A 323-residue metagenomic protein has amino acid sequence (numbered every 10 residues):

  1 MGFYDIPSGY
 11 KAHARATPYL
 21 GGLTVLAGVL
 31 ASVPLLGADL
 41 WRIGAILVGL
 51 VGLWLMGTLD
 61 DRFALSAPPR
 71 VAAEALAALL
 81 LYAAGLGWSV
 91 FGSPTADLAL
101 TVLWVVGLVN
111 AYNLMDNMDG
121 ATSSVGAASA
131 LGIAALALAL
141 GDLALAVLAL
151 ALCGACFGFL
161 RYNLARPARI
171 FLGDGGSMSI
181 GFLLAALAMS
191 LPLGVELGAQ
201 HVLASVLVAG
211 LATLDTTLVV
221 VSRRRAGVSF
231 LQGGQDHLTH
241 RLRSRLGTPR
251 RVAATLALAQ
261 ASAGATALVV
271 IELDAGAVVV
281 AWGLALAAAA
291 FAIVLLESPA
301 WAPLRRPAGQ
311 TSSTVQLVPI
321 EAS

Functional and structural regions predicted by a protein language model:
M1-P18, L218-R250: Cytosolic, membrane-interface loops and tails of multi-pass inner-membrane proteins
M1-T216: "…together with the soluble PPM/PP2C metallo-phosphatase catalytic core" -> "…together with the soluble PPM/PP2C
V29, A78-L79, A263-G264, L286-A290: Hydrophobic core segments of alpha-helical transmembrane domains in multi-pass membrane transport and ion-translocation
S66, D116, G247-T248, A275: A helix-boundary/kink motif common to multi-pass secondary transporters, especially Major Facilitator Superfamily
S244-A265, I271: Alpha-helical transmembrane segments of integral membrane proteins, especially multi-pass inner/plasma-membrane
A265-G283: Extracellular/periplasmic helix-loop-helix junctions in multi-pass membrane proteins
A292-G309: Membrane-interface capping segments at transmembrane-helix boundaries
A308-S323: Short, intrinsically disordered terminal tails adjacent to the first/last structured region
